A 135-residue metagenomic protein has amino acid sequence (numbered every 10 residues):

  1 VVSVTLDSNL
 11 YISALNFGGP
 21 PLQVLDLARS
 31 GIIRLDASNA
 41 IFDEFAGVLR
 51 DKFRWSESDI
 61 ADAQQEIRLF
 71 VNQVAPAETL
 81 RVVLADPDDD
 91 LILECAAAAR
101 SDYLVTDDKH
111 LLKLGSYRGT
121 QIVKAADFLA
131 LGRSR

Functional and structural regions predicted by a protein language model:
V1-A37: Short, well-structured N-terminal submotif of metal-dependent ribonuclease cores
L6-S8, A37-S38, D107-D108, K124-A125: A secondary-structure boundary/capping signal
Y11-I12, F42-D43, L111-K113: Short, active-site-adjacent cap segments at secondary-structure transitions
S13-L15, V48, L114, L131-G132: Residues that scaffold the ATP/ADP-binding catalytic core of kinase and kinase-like folds
G19, D36, S58, D62 (+2 more regions): Residues at secondary-structure transition points
L27-T79: PIN-domain endoribonuclease scaffold, especially VapC-family toxins
L69-L104, K109, K113: Active-site neighborhoods of divalent-metal-dependent phosphate/nucleic-acid chemistry enzymes
D90, D102-Y103, K109-R135: Acidic, PIN/NYN-like endoribonuclease modules and their adjacent C-terminal/linker elements
